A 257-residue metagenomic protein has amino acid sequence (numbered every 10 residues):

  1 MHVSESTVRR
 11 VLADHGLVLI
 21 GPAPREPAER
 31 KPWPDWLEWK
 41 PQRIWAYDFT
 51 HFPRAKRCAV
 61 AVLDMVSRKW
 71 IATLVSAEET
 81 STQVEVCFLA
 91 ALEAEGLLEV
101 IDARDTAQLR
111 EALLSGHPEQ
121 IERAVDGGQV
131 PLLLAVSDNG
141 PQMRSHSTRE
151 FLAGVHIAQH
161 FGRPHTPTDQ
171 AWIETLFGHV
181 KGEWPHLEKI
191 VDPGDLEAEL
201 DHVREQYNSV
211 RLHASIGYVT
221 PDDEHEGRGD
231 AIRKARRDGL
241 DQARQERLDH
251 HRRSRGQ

Functional and structural regions predicted by a protein language model:
M1-Q42, R104-E111, T166, E224-A235 (+1 more regions): Basic, flexible linker segments flanking DNA-binding modules in nucleic acid-interacting mobile-element proteins
V8, D48, V62, R68 (+9 more regions): Mobile genetic element proteins and their domesticated derivatives, centered on retroelements and DNA transposons
L19, A158-Q159: Hydrophobic beta-strand scaffold residues
I44-L114, E119, L133-L134, G162: A short, conserved beta-strand element enriched in hydrophobic/aromatic residues
T106-S115, D126-G127, L133-H146, P164-A171: Acidic, metal-coordinating catalytic cores used for nucleic-acid/nucleotide bond scission and strand-transfer chemistry
Q108-A112, P164-D169, F177, L187-E197: Globin-like tetrapyrrole-binding proteins
R123, P131, A153-I157, H179-Q257: C-terminal domain-tail junction helix/linker
